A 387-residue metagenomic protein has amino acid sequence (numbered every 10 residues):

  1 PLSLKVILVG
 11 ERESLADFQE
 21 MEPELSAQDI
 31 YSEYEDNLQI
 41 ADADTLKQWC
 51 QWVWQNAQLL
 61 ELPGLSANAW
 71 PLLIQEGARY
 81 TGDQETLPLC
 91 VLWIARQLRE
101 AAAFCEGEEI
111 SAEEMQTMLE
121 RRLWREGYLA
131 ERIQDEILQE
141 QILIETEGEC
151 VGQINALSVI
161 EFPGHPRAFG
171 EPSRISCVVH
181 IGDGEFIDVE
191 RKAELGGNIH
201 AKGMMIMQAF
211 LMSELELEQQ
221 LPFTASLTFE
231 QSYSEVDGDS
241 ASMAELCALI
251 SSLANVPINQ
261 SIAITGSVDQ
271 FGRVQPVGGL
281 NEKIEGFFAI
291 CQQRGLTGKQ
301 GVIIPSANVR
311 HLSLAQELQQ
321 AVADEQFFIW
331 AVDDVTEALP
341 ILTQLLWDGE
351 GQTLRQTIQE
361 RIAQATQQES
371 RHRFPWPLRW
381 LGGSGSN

Functional and structural regions predicted by a protein language model:
P1, I110-A112, H180-A193, A201-N387: Peripheral, non-AAA+ core regions of ATP-driven protein-machinery
P1-G10: AAA+/SF3 P-loop NTPase mechanochemical coupling elements
E11, I30-A41, Q51-E61, A78-L87 (+6 more regions): Short hinge/gating elements
S14-D17, Q51, L72-E76, I110-E136 (+4 more regions): Phosphate-handling catalytic cores of nucleic-acid transaction enzymes
S14-Q28, A315-V322: Short regulatory helix/loop adjacent to the ATP-binding pocket of P-loop NTPases
Q19-E20, A27-L92, G107-E109, L217-P222 (+1 more regions): Conserved C-terminal "switch" segment of AAA+ ATPases
W52, N56, L72, E76 (+10 more regions): Generic, well-ordered alpha-helical scaffold segments in large soluble proteins
E61-L65, A78-T146, G349-E350: C-terminal helical "lid" subdomain and adjoining coupling/linker elements of P-loop NTPases
